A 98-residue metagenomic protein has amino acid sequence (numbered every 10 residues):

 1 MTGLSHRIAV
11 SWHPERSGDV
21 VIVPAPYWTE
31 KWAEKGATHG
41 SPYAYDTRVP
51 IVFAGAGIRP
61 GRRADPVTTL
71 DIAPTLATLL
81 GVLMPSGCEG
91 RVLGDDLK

Functional and structural regions predicted by a protein language model:
M1-T75: Active-site neighborhoods of enzymes that stabilize oxyanions during catalysis
D65-R91: Non-catalytic, well-ordered alpha-helical segments in soluble enzyme domains
G90-K98: Short, highly charged C-terminal tails/helix-capping segments
